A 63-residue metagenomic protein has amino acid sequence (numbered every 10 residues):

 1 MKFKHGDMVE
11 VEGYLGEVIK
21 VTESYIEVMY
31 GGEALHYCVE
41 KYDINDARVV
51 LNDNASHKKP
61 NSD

Functional and structural regions predicted by a protein language model:
M1-H5, P60-S62: Mixed-charge, Lys/Arg-rich low-complexity intrinsically disordered regions
H5, E12-I44: Basic/aromatic-rich interaction segments and small domains that mediate binding to polyanionic partners
G32-D63: Intrinsically disordered, low-complexity, charged/polar segments
